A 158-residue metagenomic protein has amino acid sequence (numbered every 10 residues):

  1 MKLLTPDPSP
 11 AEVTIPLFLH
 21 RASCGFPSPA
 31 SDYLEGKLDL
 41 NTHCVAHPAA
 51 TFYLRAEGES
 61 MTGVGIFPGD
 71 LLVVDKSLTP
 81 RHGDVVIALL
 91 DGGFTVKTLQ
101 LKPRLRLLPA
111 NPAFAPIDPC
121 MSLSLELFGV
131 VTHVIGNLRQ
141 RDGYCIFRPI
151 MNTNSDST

Functional and structural regions predicted by a protein language model:
M1-T62, H82, G93-F94, L101 (+1 more regions): Short, positionally conserved secondary-structure boundary motifs
G63-V64, D70-L72: Charged, well-structured alpha/beta interaction segments
G69-D70, D84: Structural motif
V73-V74, I87: Hydrophobic beta-strand signal
L90-S122, E126: Aromatic- and Lys/Arg-enriched surface recognition patch
